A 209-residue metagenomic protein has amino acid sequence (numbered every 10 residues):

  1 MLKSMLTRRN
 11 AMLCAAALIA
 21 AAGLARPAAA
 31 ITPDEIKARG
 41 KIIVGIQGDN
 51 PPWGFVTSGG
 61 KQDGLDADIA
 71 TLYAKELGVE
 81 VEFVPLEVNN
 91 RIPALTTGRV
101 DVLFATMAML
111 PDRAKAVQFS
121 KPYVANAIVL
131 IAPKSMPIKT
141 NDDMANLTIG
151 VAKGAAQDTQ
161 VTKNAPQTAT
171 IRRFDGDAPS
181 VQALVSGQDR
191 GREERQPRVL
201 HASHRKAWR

Functional and structural regions predicted by a protein language model:
T7-L13: N-terminal export leaders
N10, L24-A30: Sec/Tat signal peptide C-region and signal peptidase I cleavage site
K41-D63: Short glycine-rich His-centered loop
K41-G48, N141-A155, A169-T170: Short loop->beta-strand "edge-of-pocket" segments that line small-molecule binding or catalytic clefts across diverse
G54-S58, A70-V79, N141, Q157-D175 (+1 more regions): Ligand-binding cleft/hinge of the Venus flytrap
A67, F83-P93, R172-S186: Short helix-initiation/N-cap motifs at beta->coil->alpha
T71, K75, E80-D143: Acidic, polar ligand-binding/catalytic clefts
T106-K115, Q160-K163, D189-R209: A ligand-binding cleft/hinge motif common to bilobed small-molecule-binding domains
